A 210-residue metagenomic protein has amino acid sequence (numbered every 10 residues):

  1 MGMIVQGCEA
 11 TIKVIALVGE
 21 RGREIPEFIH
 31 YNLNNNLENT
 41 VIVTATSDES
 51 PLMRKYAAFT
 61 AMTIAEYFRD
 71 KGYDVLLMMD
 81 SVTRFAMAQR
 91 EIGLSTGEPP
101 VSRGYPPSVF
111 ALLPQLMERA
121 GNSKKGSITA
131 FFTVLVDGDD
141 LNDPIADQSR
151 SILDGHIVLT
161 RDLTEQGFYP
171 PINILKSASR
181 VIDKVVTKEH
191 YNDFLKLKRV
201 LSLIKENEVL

Functional and structural regions predicted by a protein language model:
M1-L210: P-loop NTPase catalytic core
